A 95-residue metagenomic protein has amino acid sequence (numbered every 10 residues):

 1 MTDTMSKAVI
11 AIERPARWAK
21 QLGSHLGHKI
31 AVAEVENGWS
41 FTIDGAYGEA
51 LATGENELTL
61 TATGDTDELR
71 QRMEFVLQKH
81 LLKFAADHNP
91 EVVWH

Functional and structural regions predicted by a protein language model:
M1-W18: Terminal, regulation- and interaction-focused segments at domain boundaries
T4, L51-A52, K79: Charged, terminal alpha-helix-loop-beta segments that serve as non-catalytic nucleic-acid engagement and/or assembly
S6, E36-W39, E91-H95: Structural preference for solvent-exposed beta-strand-turn elements and adjacent flexible terminal/loop segments within
P15-G27: Amphipathic alpha-helical segments
H28-G48: Ser/Thr-rich, low-complexity intrinsically disordered terminal regions
V35, T53-G54: Structural motif
E57, T61-H95: C-terminal structural segments of small proteins and small subunits
